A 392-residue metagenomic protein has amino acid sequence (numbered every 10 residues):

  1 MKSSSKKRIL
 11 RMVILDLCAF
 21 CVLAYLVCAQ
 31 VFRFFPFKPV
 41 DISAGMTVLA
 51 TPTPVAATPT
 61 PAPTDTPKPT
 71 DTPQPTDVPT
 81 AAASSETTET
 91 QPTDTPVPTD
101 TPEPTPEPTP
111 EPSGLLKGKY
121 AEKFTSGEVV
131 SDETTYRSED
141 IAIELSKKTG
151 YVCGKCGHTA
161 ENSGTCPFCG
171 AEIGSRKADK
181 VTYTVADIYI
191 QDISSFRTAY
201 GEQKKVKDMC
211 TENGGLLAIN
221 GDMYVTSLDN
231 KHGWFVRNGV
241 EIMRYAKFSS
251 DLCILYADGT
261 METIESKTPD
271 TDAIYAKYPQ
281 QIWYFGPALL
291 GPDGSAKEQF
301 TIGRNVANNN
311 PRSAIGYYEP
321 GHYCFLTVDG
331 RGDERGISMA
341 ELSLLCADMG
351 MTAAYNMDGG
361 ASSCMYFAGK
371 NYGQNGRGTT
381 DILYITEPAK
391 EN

Functional and structural regions predicted by a protein language model:
K2-A56, E107-K155, C166-C169, I173-A246 (+2 more regions): Zymogen propeptides
T47-T87, Q91-S113: Ser/Thr-rich, Proline-interspersed low-complexity disordered segments
A160-N162: Flanking scaffold residues of small Cys/His-coordinated metal-binding clusters
Y189-I190, L255-M261, P292-D293, Y317-G321 (+2 more regions): Short acidic-glycine loop/turn motifs at beta-strand connectors
Y200-K204, S266-T271, V328-G332: Short, solvent-exposed aromatic-acidic interface loops
K207-D208, D272-Y278, E334-A340: A short, polar/proline- and glycine-enriched secondary-structure boundary/capping micro-motif
N220, Y224-I302: Active-site-adjacent helix-turn-beta-strand microarchitecture at beta-sheet edges that either contains or buttresses
L228-K247, F300-T352, N356-M357, S362-N392: Conserved, well-ordered active-site substructure
